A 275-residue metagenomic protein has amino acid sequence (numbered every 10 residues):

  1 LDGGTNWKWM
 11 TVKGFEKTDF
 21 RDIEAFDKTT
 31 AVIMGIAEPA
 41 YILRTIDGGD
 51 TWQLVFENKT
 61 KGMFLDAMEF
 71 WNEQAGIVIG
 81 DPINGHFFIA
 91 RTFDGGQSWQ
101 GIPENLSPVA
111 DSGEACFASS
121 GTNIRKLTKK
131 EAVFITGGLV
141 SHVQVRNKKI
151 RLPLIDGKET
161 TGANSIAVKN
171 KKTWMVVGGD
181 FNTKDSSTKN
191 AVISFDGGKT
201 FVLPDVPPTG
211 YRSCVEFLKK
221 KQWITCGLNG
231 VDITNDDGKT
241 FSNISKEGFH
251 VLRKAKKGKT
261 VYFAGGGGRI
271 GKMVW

Functional and structural regions predicted by a protein language model:
L1-W275: Residue-level hotspots at or immediately adjacent to binding/recognition sites across diverse folds
